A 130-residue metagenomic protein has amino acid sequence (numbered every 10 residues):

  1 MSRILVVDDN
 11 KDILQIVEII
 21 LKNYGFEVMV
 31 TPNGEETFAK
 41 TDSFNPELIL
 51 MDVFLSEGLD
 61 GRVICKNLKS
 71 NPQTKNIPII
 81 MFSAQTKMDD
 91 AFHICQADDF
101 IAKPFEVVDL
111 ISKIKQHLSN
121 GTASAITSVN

Functional and structural regions predicted by a protein language model:
Q15-N23: Charged docking surfaces used in two-component/phosphorelay signaling
G25-N33, K40: Short hydrophobic/Thr-rich beta-strand motif most characteristic of the beta2 strand and flanking loop of CheY-like
A39, R62-K75: Short amphipathic alpha-helix used as the core "switch/output" element in two-component signaling
N45-E47, Q73-P78: His-Asp phosphorelay/catalytic-motif detector in bacterial-type signaling
D52-V53: Active-site residues of response regulator receiver
L59-V63, Q85-A102, V108, S112-K115: Alpha4 helix (beta4-alpha4-beta5 surface) of REC/receiver domains from two-component response regulators
I80-F82: Hydrophobic/aromatic residues positioned on beta-strands within the core alpha/beta folds
K115-N130: The C-terminal output helix
